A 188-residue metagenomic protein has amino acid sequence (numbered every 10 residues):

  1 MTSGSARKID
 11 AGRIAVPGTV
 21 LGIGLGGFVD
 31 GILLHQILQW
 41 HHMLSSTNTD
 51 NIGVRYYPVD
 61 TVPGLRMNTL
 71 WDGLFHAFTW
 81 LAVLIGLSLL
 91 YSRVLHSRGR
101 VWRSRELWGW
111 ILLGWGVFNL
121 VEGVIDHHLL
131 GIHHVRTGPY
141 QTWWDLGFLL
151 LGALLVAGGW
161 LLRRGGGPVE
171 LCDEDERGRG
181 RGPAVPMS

Functional and structural regions predicted by a protein language model:
M1-D10: Short, Lys/Arg-rich, polar N-terminal cytosolic tail immediately upstream of the first transmembrane signal-anchor
I9-G24, R98-G116: Interfacial segments of alpha-helical transmembrane regions
T19-V29, T79-L87, W115-F118, L154-A157: Hydrophobic cores of alpha-helical transmembrane segments in multi-pass integral membrane proteins
L33-L44, G123-W143: Interfacial helix-loop-helix junctions of multi-pass membrane proteins
Q36, W40-D72: Extracytosolic (periplasmic/ER-lumenal) interhelical loops and adjacent juxtamembrane/interface segments of multi-pass
G64-S88, Y140-G158: Membrane-interface loop-to-helix entry segments
L87-G114, V169-G178, V185-M187: Cytoplasmic juxtamembrane regions at transmembrane-helix boundaries
S104-H134: Hydrophobic alpha-helical transmembrane segments of integral membrane proteins
